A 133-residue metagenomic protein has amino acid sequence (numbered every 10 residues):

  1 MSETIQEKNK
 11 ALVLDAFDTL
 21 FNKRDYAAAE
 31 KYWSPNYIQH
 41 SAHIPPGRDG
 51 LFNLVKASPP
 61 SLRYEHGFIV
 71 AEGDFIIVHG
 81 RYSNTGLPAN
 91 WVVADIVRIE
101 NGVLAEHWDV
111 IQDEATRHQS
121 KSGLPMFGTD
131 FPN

Functional and structural regions predicted by a protein language model:
M1-N133: C-terminal and inter-domain tail/linker signature
